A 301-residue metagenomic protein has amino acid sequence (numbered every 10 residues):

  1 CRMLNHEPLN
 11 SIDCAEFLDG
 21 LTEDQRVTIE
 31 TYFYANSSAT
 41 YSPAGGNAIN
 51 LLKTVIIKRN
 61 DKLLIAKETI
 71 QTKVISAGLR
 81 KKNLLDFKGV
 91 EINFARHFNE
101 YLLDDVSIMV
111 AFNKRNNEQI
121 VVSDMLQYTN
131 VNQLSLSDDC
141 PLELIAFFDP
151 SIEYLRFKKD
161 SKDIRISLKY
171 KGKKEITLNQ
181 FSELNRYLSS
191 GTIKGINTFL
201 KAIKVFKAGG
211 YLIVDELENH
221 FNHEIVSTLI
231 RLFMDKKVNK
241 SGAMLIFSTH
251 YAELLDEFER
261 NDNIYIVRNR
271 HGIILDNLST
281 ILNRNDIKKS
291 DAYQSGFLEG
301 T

Functional and structural regions predicted by a protein language model:
R2-I203, K207: Phosphate-coordinating catalytic segments in nucleotide- and nucleic-acid-processing enzymes
Y170-G172, S227-T301: C-terminal lobe/lid and adjacent interdomain/linker elements of RecA-like ASCE P-loop ATPase modules
F199, V226-S227: Conserved strand-to-helix beginnings and helix N-cap segments that scaffold or border functional pockets
Y211-L212: Hydrophobic "anchor" residues on beta-strands that sit immediately upstream of conserved functional sites
D215-L217: Walker B catalytic acidic pair
N219-H223: Conserved D-loop-proximal element of ABC-family nucleotide-binding domains
